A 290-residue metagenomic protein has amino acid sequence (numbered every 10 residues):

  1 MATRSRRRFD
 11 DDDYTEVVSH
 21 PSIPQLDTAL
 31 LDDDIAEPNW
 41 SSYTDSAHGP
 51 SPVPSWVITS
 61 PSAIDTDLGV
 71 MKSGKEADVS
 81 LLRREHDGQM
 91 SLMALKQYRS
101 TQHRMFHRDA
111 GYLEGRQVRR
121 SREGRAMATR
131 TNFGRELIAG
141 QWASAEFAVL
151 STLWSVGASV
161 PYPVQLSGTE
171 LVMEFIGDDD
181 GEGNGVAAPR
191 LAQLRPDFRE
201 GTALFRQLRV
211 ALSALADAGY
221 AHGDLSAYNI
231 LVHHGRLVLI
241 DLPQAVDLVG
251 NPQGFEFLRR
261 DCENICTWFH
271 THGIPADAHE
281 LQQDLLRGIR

Functional and structural regions predicted by a protein language model:
A2-V70: Juxta-kinase regulatory segment immediately upstream of eukaryotic protein kinase catalytic domains
D45-G183, S213, D217: Conserved ATP-binding subdomain of kinase catalytic cores across diverse folds
G74, G223-D224: A short acidic Gly-Thr/Ser loop motif
L137-G140, F198, T202-R209, S213: Conserved short alpha-helix within the protein kinase catalytic core
G168-T169, Y228, G235-R236: Beta-strand-connecting loop/turn residues
E182-F198: AlphaC helix of the protein kinase catalytic domain
E200-L204, A216-H222, H233-R290: C-lobe/activation-segment region of protein kinase-like
D224, Y228-I230: Catalytic-loop signature of eukaryotic-like protein kinases
